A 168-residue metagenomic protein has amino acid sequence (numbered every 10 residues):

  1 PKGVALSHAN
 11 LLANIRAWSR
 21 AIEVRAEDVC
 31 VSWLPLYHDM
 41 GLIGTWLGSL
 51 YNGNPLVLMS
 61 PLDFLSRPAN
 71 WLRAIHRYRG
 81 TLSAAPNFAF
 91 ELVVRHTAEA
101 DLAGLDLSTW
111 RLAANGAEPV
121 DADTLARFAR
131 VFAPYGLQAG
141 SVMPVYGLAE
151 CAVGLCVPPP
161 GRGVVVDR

Functional and structural regions predicted by a protein language model:
P1-R16: Conserved AMP-binding A3 loop
V4, H8, W33-L36, L58-F64 (+2 more regions): Hydrophobic alpha-helical scaffolding
V4, L92-R95: Glycine/threonine-rich flexible loop motifs
H8, S19, N87, A117 (+1 more regions): Residues that line or immediately flank small-molecule/substrate-binding pockets and catalytic motifs
N10, T45, N70-A74, F88-V93 (+2 more regions): Alpha-helical scaffold elements adjacent to nucleotide-binding pockets in ATP/GTP-utilizing enzyme cores
L11, Y37-H38, L62-F64, A89-F90 (+3 more regions): Short, glycine-/Ser/Thr-/acidic-enriched flexible segments
L12-V29, D39-T81, H96-A100, P159-P160: Conserved AMP-binding/adenylation subdomain of ANL enzymes
G80-A84, H96-R168: Gly/Ser/Thr-rich phosphate-binding loop
